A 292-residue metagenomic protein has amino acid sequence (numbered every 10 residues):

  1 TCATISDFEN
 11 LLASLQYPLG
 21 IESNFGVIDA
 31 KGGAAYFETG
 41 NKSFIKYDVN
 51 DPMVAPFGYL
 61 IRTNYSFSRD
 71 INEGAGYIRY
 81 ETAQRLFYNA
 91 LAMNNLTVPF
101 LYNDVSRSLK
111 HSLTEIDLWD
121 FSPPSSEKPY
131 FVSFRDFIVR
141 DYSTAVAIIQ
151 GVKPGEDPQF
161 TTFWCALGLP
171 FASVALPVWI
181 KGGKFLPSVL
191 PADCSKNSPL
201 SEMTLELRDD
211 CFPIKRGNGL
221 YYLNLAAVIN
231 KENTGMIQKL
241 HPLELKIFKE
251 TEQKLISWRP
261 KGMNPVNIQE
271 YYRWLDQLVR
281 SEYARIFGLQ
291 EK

Functional and structural regions predicted by a protein language model:
T1, G20-S23, I28-K292: C-terminal, well-structured catalytic/ligand-binding subdomain of enzymes
A3-N10, L15-Q16: A conserved hydrophobic secondary-structure block that centers on an alpha-helix together with its immediately flanking
